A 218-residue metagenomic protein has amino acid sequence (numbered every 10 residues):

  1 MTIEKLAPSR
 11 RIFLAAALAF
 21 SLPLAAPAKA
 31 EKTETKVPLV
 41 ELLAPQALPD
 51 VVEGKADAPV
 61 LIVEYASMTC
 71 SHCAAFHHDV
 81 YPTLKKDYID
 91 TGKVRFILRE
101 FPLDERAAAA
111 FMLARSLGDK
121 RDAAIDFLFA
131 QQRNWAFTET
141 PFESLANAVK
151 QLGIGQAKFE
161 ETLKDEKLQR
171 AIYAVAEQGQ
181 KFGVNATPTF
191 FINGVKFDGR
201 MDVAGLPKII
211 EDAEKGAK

Functional and structural regions predicted by a protein language model:
M1-T2, L113: Compositionally biased, intrinsically disordered low-complexity regions used as flexible
T2-L6, I12, K29-K36, S67 (+1 more regions): C-terminal cap of thioredoxin/glutaredoxin-like
T2-L6, L14-P102, Y173-A176, K215-K218: Extracytoplasmic thiol/disulfide redox context detector
L39, L48-P49, A109, Q131 (+1 more regions): Glycine-rich, flexible loop/turn motifs
A56-A58, R106, D202: Short capping/connector residues at structural and topological boundaries
A66-T69, A74-K150: Structural alpha/beta surface segment adjacent to cysteine/selenocysteine redox centers across thiol/disulfide enzymes
